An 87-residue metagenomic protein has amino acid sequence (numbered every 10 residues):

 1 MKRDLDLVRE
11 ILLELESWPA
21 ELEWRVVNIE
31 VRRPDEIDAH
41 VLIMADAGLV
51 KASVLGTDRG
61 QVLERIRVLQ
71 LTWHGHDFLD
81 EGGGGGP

Functional and structural regions predicted by a protein language model:
K2-I29: Short amphipathic alpha-helical interface segments
L5-R9, D38, L69, W73: Non-catalytic, well-ordered alpha-helical scaffold segments
E10-L13, I43, W73, D77: Short, residue-level hotspots on alpha-helical faces of the histone-fold and other alpha-helical interaction modules
L15, M44, G48, L79-G82: Generic structural signal for hydrophobic core residues of well-folded globular domains
E30-K51, I66: Short amphipathic alpha-helical interaction segments
S53-L55, Q61: Beta-hairpin "wing" of winged helix-turn-helix
V62-P87: Short, amphipathic alpha-helical interaction segments positioned at domain boundaries
